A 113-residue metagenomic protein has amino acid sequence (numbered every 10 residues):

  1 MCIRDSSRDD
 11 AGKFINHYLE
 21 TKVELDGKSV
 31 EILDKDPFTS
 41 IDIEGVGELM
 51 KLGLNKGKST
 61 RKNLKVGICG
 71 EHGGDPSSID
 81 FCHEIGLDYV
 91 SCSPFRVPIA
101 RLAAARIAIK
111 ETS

Functional and structural regions predicted by a protein language model:
R4-S113: Non-catalytic helical/linker scaffolds that mediate oligomerization, partner binding, and domain coupling around large
